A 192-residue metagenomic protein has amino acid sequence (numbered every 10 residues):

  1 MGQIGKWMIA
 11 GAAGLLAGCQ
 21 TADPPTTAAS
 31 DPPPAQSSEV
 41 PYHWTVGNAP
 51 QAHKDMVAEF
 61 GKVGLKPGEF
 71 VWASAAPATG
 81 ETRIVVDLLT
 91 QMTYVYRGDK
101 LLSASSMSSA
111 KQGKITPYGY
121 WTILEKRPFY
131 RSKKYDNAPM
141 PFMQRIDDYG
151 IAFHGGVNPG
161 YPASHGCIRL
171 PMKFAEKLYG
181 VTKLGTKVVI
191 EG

Functional and structural regions predicted by a protein language model:
G2-P141, Y149-I168, M172-G192: N-terminal pre-domains immediately preceding structured catalytic cores
